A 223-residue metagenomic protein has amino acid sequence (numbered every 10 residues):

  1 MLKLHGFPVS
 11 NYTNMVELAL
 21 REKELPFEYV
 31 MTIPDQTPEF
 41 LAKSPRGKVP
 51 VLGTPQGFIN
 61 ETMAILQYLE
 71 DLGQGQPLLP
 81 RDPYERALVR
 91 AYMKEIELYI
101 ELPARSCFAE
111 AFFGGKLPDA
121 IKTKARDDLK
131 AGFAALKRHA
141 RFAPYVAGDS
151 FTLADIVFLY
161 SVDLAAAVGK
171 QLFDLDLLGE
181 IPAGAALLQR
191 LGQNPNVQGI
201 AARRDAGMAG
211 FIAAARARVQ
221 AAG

Functional and structural regions predicted by a protein language model:
M1-K124, K130-F133, K137, A143-P144 (+1 more regions): GST-like domain detector, emphasizing the conserved glutathione-binding G-site in the N-terminal thioredoxin-like
F7, L153, R204: Short, solvent-exposed turn/loop segments enriched in Gly/Ser/Thr/Pro and often Arg
E24, D174-D176, A222: Short, flexible coil/linker elements and helix-boundary hinge sites characteristic of intrinsically disordered
V30, A201-A202: Residue-level detector of family-conserved "landmark" positions at structurally sensitive sites
A42, Q193, A202: Phosphate-coordinating loops and pocket residues in cytosolic domains that bind phosphorylated ligands
L78, G199-I200: Acidic/polar loop patches that form or flank catalytic/metal-binding clefts of enzymes that bind anionic ligands
I96-Q193, G199: GST-like fold's C-terminal all-alpha helical module
R203-G223: Acidic/histidine-enriched, glycine/proline-rich intrinsically disordered or flexible terminal extensions
